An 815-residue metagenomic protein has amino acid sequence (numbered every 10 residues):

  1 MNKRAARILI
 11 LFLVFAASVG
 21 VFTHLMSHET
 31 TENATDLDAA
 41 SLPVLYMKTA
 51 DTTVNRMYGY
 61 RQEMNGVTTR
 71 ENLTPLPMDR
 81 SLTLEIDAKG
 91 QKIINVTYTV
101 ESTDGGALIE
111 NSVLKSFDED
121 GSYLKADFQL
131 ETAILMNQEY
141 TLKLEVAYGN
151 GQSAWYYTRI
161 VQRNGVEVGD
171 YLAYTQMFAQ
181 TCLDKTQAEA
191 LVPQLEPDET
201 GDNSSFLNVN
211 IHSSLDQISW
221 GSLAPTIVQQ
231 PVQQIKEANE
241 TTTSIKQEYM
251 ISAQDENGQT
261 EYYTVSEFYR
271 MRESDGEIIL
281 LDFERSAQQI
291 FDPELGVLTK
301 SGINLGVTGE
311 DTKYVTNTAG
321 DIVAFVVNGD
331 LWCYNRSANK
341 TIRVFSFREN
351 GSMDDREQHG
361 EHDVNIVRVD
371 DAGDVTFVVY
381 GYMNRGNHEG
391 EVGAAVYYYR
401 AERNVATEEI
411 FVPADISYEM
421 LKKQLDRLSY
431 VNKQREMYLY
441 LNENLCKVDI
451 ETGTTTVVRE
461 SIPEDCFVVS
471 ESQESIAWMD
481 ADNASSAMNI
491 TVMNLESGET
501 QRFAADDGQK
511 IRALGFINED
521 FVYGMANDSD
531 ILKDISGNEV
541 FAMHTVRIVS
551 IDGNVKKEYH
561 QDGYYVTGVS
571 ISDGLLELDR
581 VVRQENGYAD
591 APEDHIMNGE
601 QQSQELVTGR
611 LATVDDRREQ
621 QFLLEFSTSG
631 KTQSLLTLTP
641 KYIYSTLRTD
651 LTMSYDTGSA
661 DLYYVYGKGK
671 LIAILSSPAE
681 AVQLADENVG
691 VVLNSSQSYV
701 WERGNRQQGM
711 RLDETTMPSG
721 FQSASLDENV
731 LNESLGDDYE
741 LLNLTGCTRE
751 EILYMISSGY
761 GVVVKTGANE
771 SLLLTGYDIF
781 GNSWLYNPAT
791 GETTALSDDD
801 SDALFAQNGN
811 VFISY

Functional and structural regions predicted by a protein language model:
M1-F15: N-terminal Sec-pathway targeting helices
V14-T30, V67-T83, N95-S116, D120-G121 (+3 more regions): Surface-exposed, charged secondary-structure patches
M26-L45: Ser/Thr/Pro/Gly-rich low-complexity linker/stalk segments immediately outside membranes or between
A39-T97, E101-G106, L142-A147, Q152-L223 (+17 more regions): Core segments of small alpha/beta cavity-forming domains
E110-S112, G296-V307, T341-H362, N404-K423 (+3 more regions): Multi-bladed beta-propeller domains
Y140-L142, K236-S252, G373-V379, F521-A526 (+2 more regions): A short hydrophobic beta-strand element
T242-L280, E284: Exposed beta-sheet edge and beta->alpha loop/turn motif
R711-Y815: Conserved active-site-adjacent core of cysteine acyl-enzyme catalytic domains
